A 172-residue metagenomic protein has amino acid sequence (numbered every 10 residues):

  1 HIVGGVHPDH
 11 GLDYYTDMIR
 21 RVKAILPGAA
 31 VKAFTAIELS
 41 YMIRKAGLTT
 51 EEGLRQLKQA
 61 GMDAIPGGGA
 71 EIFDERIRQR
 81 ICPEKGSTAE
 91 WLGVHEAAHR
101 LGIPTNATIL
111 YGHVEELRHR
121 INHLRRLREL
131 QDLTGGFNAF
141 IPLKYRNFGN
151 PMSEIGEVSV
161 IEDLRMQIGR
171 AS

Functional and structural regions predicted by a protein language model:
H1-G5, I168-S172: Short intrinsically disordered, low-complexity coil segments enriched in acidic
V3-L12, E75, F148-G149: Glycine-rich, proline-tolerant flexible connector loops at the mouths of alpha/beta enzymes
H7-R21, I25-K58, A70-E71, G86-E90 (+1 more regions): Canonical radical SAM enzyme core domain
L12, T50-G53, Q79-E84, R120-R128 (+1 more regions): Short, mixed-charge, low-aromatic patches
I25-A30, Q59-A70, A89-P151, I161-R170: Conserved C-terminal portion of the radical SAM core fold that forms the substrate/S-adenosylmethionine-binding
S40-M42, E75-I81, F148-S153: A short acidic, helix-capping loop that chelates divalent metal ions and anchors anionic groups
